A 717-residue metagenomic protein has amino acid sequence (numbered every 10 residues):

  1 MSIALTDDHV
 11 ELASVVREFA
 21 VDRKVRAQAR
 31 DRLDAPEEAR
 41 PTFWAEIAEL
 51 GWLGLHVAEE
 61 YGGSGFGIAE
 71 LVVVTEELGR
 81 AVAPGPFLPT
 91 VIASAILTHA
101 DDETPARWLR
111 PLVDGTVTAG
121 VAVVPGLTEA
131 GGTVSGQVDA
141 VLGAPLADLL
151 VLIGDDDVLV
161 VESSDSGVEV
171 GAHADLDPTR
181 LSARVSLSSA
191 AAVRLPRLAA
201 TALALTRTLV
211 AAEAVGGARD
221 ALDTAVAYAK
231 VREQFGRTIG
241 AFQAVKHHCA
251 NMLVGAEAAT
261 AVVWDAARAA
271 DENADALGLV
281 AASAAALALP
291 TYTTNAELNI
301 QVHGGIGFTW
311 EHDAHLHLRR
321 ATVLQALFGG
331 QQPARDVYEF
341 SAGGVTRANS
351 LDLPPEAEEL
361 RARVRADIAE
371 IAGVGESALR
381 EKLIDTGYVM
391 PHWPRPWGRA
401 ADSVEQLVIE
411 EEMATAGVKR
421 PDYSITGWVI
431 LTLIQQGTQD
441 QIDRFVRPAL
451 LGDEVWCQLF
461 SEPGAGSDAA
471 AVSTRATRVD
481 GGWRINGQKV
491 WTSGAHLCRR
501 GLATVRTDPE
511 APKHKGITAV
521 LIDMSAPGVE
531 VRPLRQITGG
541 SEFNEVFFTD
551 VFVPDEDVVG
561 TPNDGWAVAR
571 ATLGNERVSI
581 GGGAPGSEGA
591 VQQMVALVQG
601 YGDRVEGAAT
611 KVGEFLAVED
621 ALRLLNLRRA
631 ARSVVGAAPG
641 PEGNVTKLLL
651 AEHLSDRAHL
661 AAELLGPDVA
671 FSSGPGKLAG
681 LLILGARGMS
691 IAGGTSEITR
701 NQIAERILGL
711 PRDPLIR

Functional and structural regions predicted by a protein language model:
M1-P84, P333-S424, I434, R444 (+4 more regions): Amphipathic, small/basic residue-rich leader segments at the start of a protein or domain
S2, V73, I92, G305-A369 (+4 more regions): Glycine-rich phosphate/cofactor-binding loops in nucleotide/flavin-utilizing enzymes
S2-S14, G79-R80, E169-E257, L353-P355 (+5 more regions): Glycine-rich beta->alpha junctions and the first turn(s) of the following alpha-helix
A27-A35, Q234, L253-A286, Q301-H303 (+2 more regions): C-terminal helix-coil-helix/basic helical segment that borders enzyme active sites and/or dimer interfaces and provides
E49-A106, V389-R447, L451-G452, G494-R500 (+6 more regions): Internal helix-loop-helix
D114-P125, L152, G452-F460, T504: A short, Trp-centered hydrophobic/proline-enriched beta-strand micro-motif
A122, Q137-H173, N486-R532, N544: A short core secondary-structure module
V215, L222, F235-V345, L678: Extended, hydrophobic interaction surfaces within ordered domains
